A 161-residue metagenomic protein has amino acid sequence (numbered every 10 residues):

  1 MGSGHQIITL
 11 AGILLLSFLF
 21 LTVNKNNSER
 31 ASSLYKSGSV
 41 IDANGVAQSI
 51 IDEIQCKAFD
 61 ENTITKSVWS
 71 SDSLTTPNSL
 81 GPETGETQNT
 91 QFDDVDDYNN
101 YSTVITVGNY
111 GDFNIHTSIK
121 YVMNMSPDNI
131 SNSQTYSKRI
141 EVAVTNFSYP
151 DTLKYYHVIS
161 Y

Functional and structural regions predicted by a protein language model:
M1: Active-site histidine-acidic residue metal-binding/catalytic motifs, centered on HxH/HExxH-like signatures
G4-Q48: Aliphatic-rich helix starts adjacent to a transmembrane/signal segment
I41-Y161: Low-complexity, Gly/Pro-rich coil/beta segments used as flexible assembly/activation regions
